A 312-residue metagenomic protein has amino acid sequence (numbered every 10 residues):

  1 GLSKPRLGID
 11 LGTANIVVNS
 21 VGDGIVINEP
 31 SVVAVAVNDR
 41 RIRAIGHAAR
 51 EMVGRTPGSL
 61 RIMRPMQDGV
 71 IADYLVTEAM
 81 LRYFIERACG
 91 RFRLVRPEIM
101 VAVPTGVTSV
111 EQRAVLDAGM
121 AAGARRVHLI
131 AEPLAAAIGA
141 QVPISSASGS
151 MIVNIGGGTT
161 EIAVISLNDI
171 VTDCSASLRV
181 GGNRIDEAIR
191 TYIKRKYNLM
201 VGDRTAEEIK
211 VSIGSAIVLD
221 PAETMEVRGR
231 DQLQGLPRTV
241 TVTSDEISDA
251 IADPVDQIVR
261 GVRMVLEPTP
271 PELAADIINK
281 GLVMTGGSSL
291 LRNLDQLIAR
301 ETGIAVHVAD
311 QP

Functional and structural regions predicted by a protein language model:
G1-I155, A163-V283, S289-Q311: Nucleotide/phosphate-binding catalytic cleft detector across ATP-hydrolyzing and phosphate-transferring enzymes
G158: Polyanion-binding surfaces on beta-sheet-dominated domains and ring/shell assemblies
